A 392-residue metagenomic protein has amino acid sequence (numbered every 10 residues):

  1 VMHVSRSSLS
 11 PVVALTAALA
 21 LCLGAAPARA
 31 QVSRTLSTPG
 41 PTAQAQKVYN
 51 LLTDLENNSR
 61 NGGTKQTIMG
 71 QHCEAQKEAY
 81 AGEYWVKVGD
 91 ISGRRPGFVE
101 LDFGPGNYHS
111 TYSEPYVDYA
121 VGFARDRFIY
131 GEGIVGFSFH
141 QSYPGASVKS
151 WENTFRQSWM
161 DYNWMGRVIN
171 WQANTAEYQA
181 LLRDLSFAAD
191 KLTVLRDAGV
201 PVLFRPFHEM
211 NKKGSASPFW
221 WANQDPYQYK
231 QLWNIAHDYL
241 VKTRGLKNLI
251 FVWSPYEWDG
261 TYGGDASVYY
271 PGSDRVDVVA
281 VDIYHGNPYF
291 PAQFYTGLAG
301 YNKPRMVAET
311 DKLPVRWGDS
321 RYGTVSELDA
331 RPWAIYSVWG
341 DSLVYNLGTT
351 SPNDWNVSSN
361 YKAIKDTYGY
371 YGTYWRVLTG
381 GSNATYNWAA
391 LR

Functional and structural regions predicted by a protein language model:
M2-L15: Bacterial N-terminal signal peptides that target proteins for export
V13-G24: Bacterial N-terminal signal peptides
A30-G104, H109-V117, S382, W388-R392: N-terminal module-boundary/linker segments of secreted carbohydrate-active enzymes
H72, A308-R392: Substrate-binding cleft of secreted/luminal carbohydrate-active enzymes
A79-V88, D118-G122, F187-D190, P255-Y270 (+2 more regions): Alpha-helical scaffolding within the catalytic cores of extracellular/periplasmic polymer-degrading hydrolases
Y108-K242, L246: Substrate-binding cleft of extracellular glycoside hydrolase catalytic domains
R205-P206, H237-G264, P304-L313: Aromatic-lined carbohydrate-recognition surfaces of secreted/lumenal glycan-active proteins
G263-D265, Y269-G318, D354-L378: Glycoside hydrolase catalytic-domain groove-lining segments
